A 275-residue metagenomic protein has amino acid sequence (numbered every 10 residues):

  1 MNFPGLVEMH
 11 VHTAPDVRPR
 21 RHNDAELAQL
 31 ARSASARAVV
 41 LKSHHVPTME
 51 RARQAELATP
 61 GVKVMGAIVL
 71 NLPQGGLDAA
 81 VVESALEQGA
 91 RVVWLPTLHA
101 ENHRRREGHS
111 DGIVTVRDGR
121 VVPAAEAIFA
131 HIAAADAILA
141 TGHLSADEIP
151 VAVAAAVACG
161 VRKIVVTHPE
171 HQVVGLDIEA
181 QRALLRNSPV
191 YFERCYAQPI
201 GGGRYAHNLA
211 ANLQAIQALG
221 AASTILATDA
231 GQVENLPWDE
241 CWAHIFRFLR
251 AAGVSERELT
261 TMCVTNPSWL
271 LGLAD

Functional and structural regions predicted by a protein language model:
M1-G61: An N-terminally biased module of ancient metal coordination in phosphate/nucleic-acid-related enzymes
M1-N2, A52-G61, E83-G89, A130-A133 (+3 more regions): Acidic (Asp/Glu)-rich catalytic clusters
V7-V11, V39-L41, M65-I68, V93-L95 (+4 more regions): Hydrophobic faces of well-ordered beta-strands that scaffold small-molecule active sites in alpha/beta enzyme cores
H12-A14, H44-V46, A67-P73, P96-A100 (+4 more regions): Active-site beta-loop-alpha junctions enriched in small/polar residues
P60-M65, N71-T167: Extended substrate/RNA-proximal surfaces in nucleic-acid metabolism proteins
A130, I138-G142, A146-H207, I225: Catalytic pocket-lining loop regions of alpha/beta-barrel enzymes, especially the amidohydrolase/enolase/GH5 lineages
A221-W238: Short acidic/histidine-rich active-site segments
D239-D275: Mid-to-C-terminal alpha-helical segments outside catalytic/metal-binding sites
